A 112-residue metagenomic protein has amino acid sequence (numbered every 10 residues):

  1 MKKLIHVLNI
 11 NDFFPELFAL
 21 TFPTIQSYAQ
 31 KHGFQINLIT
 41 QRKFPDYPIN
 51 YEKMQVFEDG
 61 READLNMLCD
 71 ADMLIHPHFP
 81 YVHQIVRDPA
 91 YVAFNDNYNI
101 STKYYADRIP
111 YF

Functional and structural regions predicted by a protein language model:
M1-D64: N-terminal anchoring/stem segment of glycosyltransferases
H6, N37, M67-C69, A90-A93: Hydrophobic/aromatic beta-strand patches that form the interior of the parallel beta-sheet core in alpha/beta enzyme
I10-D12, M73, Y98: Short, glycine/serine-rich, charged loops/turns that create anion-binding and catalytic segments at active sites
F18-A19, M73-I75: Short amphipathic alpha-helical surface micro-motifs
A63-L74: Short beta-strand-to-loop acidic/aromatic patch adjacent to the donor-nucleotide binding site
I75-F112: Conserved donor-nucleotide/metal-binding helix-loop-beta segment in metal-dependent transferases, i.e., the alpha-helix
